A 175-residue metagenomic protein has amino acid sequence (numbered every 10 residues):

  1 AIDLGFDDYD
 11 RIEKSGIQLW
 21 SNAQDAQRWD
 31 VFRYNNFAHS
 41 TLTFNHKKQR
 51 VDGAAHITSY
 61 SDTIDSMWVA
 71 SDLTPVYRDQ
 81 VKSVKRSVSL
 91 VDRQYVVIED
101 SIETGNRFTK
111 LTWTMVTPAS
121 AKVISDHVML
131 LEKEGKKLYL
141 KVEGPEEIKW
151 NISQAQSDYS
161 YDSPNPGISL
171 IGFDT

Functional and structural regions predicted by a protein language model:
A1: Catalytic-core region of carbohydrate-active enzymes that cleave or remodel glycosidic bonds
Y9-T175: CBM-like, beta-strand-rich accessory domains located in the C-terminal region of large, secreted polysaccharide-active
